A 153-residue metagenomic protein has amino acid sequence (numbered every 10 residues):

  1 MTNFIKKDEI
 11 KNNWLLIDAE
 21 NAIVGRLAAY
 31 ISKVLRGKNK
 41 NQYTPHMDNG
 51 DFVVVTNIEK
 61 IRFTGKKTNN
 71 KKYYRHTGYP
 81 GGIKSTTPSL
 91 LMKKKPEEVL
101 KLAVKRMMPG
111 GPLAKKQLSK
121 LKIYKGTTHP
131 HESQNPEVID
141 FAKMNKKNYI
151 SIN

Functional and structural regions predicted by a protein language model:
M1-L102, M108, P112, E132-N153: Ribosome large-subunit tunnel/peptidyl-transferase-proximal elements
A114-Y124: C-terminal structural segments of small proteins and small subunits
I123-G126, P130-H131: Short, highly charged C-terminal tails/helix-capping segments
